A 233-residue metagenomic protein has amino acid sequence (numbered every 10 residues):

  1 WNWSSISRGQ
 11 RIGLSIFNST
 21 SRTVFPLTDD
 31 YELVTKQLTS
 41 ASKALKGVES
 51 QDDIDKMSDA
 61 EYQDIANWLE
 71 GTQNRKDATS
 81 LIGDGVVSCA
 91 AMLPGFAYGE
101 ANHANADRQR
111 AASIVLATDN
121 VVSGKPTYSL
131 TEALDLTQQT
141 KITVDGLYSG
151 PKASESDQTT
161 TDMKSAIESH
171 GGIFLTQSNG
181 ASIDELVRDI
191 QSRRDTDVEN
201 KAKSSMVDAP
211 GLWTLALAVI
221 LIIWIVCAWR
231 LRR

Functional and structural regions predicted by a protein language model:
W1-R8, T39-K46, A90-Y98, Q138-Q139 (+4 more regions): Sec-exported extracytoplasmic/periplasmic mature domains
W1-Y62, G71: Membrane-embedded segments
I16-N18, D29, S40, T118 (+2 more regions): A mature extracytoplasmic/lumenal domain signature
R22-F25, E155-S156, D184: Switch/connector loops and helix/strand junctions flanking conserved nucleotide-binding motifs in nucleotide-processing
Q73-S80, D84-M92, F96-S113, A117-S165 (+1 more regions): VWA/integrin I-like adhesion module and closely mimicked acidic/polar interface patches used
A166-P210: Juxtamembrane amphipathic/hinge helix adjacent to a transmembrane helix
T196-R233: C-terminal signal-anchor/stop-transfer transmembrane helix together with its immediate cytosolic, Lys/Arg-enriched
